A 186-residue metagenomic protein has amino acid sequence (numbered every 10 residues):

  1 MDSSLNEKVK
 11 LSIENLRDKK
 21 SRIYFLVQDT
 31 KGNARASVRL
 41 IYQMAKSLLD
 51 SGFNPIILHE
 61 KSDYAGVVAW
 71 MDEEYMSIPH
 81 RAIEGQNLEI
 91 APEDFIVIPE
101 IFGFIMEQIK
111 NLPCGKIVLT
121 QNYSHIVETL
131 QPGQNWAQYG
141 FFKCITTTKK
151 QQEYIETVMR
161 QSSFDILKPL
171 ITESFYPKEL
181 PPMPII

Functional and structural regions predicted by a protein language model:
M1-F95, K178-I186: N-terminal pre-catalytic "stem/leader" segment of glycosyltransferase-like enzymes
I23, F53-I56, K116-I117, S162-D165: Hydrophobic anchor at the start of a short beta-strand that flanks the dinucleotide cofactor-binding loop
T30-K31, S62, Y123-S124, K149-Q151 (+1 more regions): Short, glycine/serine-rich, charged loops/turns that create anion-binding and catalytic segments at active sites
L48, G52, N111, M159: Active-site catalytic pocket residues across diverse enzymes, especially alpha/beta-hydrolases
N54-K61, L119, I145-T148: Short internal beta-strands
G66-F141: Extended catalytic core of nucleotide-activated donor transferases of GT-like folds
M106-E107, E128-L130, F141-F164: A short, active-site helix/loop in glycosyltransferases that binds the activated sugar's phosphate group
Y123-I126, I166-M183: Short beta-strand->alpha-helix junction loop in the catalytic core of nucleotide-activated group-transfer enzymes
